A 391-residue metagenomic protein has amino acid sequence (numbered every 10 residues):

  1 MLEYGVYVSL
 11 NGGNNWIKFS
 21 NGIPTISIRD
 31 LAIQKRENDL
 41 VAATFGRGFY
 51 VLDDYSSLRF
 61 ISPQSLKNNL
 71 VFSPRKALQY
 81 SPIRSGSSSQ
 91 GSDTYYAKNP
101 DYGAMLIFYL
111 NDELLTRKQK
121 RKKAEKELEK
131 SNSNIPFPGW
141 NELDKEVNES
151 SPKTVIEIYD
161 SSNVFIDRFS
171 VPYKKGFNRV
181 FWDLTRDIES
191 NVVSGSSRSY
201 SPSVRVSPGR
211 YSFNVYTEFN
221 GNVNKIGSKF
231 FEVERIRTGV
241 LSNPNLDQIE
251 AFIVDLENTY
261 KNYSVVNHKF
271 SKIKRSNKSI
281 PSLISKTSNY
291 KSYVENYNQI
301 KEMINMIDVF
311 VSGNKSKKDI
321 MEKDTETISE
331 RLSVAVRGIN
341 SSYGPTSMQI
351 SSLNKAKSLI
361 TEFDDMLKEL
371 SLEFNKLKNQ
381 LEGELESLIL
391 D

Functional and structural regions predicted by a protein language model:
M1-T94, D101-G103, N111-E113: Beta-propeller blade termini and top-face loops
S57-I83, V223, S228-K261: Low-complexity, Pro/Ser/Thr- and charge-rich linker/hinge segments at domain boundaries
S81-K153, R179, I253-L256, Y260-Y263: Contiguous beta-strand segments within globular domains
I156-D160, V215: Conserved aromatic beta-strand anchor motif in extracellular beta-sandwich/beta-rich domains
F165-V204: Glycine-centered tight-turn motifs at strand-turn-strand junctions
I188-V192, T217-G227: Short acidic/polar inter-strand loop motif in beta-rich domains
T217, K229-F231, N262-D391: Mature extracytoplasmic or organellar-lumen-exposed domains after removal of signal/transit peptides
